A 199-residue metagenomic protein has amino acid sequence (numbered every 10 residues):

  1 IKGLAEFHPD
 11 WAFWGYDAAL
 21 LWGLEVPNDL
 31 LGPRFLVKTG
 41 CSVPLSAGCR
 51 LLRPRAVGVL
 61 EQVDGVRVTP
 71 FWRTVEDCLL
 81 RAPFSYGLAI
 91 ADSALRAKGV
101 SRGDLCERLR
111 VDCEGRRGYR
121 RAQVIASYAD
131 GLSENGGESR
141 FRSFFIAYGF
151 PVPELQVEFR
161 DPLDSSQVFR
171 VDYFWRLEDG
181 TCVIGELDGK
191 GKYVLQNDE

Functional and structural regions predicted by a protein language model:
I1-G118, I125, S133, E154: Short gly/ser-rich loop at a beta-strand->alpha-helix junction or flexible surface loop bordering the NTP-binding
L95-E199: Surface segments flanking catalytic/ligand-binding clefts of nucleic-acid enzymes
